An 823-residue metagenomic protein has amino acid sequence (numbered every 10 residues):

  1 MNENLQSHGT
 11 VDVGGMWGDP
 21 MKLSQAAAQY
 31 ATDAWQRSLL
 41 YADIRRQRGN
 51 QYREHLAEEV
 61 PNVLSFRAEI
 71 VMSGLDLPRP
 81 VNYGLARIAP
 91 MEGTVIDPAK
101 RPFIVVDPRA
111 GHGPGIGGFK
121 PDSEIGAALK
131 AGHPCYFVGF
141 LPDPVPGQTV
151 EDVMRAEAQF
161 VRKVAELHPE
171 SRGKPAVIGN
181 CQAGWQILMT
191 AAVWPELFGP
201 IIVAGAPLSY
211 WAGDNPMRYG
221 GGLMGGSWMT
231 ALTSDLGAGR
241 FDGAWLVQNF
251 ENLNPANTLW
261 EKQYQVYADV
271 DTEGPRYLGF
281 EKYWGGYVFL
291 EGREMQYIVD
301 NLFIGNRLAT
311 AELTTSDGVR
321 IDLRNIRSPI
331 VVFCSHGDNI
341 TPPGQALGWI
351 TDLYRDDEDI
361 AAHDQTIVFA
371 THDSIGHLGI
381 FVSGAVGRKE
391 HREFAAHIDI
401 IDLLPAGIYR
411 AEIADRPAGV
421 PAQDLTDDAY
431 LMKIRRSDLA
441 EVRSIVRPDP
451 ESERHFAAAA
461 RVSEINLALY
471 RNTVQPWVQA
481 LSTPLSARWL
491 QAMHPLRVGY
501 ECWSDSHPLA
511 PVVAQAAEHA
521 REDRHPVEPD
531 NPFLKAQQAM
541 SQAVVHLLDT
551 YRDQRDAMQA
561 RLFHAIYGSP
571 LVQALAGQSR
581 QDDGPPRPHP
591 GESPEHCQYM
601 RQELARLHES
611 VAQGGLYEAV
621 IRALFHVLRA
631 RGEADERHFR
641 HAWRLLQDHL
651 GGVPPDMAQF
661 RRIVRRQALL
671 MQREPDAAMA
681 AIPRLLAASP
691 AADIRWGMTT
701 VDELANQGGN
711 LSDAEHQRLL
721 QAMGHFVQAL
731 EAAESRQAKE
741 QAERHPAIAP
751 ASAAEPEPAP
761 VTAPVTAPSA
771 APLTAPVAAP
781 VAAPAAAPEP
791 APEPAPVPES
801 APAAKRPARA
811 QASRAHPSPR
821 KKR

Functional and structural regions predicted by a protein language model:
M1-R46, E166, E170, I187-R293 (+1 more regions): Alpha/beta-hydrolase-fold enzymes
N2-K22, L141, F303, R307-L308 (+2 more regions): Alpha/beta-hydrolase-fold serine-hydrolase catalytic core, especially in secreted/extracellular enzymes
E59-L64, A68-P144: Short, surface-exposed "cap/lid" segments of acyl-processing enzymes
V145-G147, R155-K174: Conserved acidic catalytic loop of the alpha/beta-hydrolase fold
I178-A183: Gly/Ala-rich beta-loop-alpha elbow adjacent to hydrolase catalytic centers
W284-R320: Mobile cap/lid helix-loop segments that gate and shape the active-site cleft of serine hydrolases
I326, V332-C334, D338: Short beta-strand/loop motif that positions the catalytic acidic residue of the alpha/beta-hydrolase fold
D582-P768, P772, P784, P790 (+1 more regions): Small-residue-enriched hydrophobic alpha-helices in membranes
